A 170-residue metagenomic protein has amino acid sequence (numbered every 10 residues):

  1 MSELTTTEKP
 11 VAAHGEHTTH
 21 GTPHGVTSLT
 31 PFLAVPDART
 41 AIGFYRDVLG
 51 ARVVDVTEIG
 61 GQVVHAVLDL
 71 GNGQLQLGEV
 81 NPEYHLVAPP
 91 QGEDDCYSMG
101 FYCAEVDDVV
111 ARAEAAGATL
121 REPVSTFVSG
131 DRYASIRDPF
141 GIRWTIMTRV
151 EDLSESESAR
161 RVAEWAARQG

Functional and structural regions predicted by a protein language model:
S2-F32, G43, L49-A104, D108-R137 (+1 more regions): Vicinal oxygen chelate
P36, T40, F44: Hydrophobic ligand-binding cavity/cleft-lining segments
F140: C-terminal catalytic core of tyrosine-transesterase DNA break-rejoin enzymes
